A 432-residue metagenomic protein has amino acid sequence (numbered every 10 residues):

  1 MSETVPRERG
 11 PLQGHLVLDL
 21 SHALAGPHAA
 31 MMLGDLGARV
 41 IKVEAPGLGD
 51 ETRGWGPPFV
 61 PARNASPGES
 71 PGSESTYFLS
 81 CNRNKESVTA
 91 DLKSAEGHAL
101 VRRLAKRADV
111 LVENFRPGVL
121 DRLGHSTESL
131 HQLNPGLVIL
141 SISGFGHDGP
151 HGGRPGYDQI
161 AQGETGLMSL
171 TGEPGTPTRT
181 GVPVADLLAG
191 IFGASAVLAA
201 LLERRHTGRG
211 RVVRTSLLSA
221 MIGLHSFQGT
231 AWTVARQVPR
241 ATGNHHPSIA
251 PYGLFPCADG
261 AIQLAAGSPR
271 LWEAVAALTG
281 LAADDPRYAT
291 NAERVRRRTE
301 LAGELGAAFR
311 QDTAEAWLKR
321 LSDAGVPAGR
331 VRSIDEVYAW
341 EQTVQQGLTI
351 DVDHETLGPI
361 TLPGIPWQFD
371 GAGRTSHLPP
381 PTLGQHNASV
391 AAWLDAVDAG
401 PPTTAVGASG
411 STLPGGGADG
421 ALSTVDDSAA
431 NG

Functional and structural regions predicted by a protein language model:
M1-H206, V352, L378, T382 (+1 more regions): N-terminal helix-loop segment corresponding to the beta1-alpha1 unit of nucleotide/adenylate-binding folds
G47, G144-G146, L217-I222, D259-A261 (+3 more regions): Glycine-rich beta-alpha junction loops
G68-S70, F78, T242-P247, Y252-G253 (+2 more regions): Short Gly/Pro-enriched turn/cap motifs at secondary-structure boundaries
H147, P174-V182, R205-M221, R240-P247 (+1 more regions): Conserved Rossmann-fold dehydrogenase catalytic segment
P183-L198, L217-H225, G267, L271: Mid-domain beta-loop-alpha active-site segment that forms a flexible, acidic cofactor/metal-binding surface
G190-G210, G223-V234, A276-A283: Oxidoreductase and adenylate-handling cofactor-binding alpha/beta cores
A250-A324, A328: Aromatic-enriched alpha-helical interface/lid elements that frame and gate functional surfaces
A324-H377: A glycine-rich dinucleotide-binding beta-alpha-beta segment and adjacent secondary-structure elements that constitute
